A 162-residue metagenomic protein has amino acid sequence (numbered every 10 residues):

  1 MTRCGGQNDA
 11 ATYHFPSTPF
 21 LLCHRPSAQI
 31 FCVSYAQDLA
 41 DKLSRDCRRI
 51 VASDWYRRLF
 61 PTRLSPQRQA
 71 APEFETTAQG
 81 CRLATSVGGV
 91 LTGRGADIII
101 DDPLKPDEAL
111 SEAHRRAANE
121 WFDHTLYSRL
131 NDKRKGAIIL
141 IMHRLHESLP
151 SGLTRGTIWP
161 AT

Functional and structural regions predicted by a protein language model:
M1-P16: Walker A/P-loop
T12-C23, D101: Contiguous, well-ordered alpha-helical segments that form the cores/surfaces of helical PPI scaffolds
L21-Q29, A52-Y56: Post-Walker A helix-loop "phosphate-sensing" segment adjacent to the P-loop in P-loop NTPases
V33-G88: Conserved nucleotide-state-sensing and coupling region of NTP-binding domains
Q37-D38, L104-K105, R144-S148: Conserved nucleotide-binding/hydrolysis micro-motifs of P-loop NTPases
K42-I50, I98, T125, L149-L153: Alpha-helical scaffold elements adjacent to nucleotide-binding pockets in ATP/GTP-utilizing enzyme cores
A71-S128: Conserved RecA-like ASCE ATPase "motif II neighborhood" in helicase/translocase motors
A109-T162: Non-catalytic, compositionally simple segments
